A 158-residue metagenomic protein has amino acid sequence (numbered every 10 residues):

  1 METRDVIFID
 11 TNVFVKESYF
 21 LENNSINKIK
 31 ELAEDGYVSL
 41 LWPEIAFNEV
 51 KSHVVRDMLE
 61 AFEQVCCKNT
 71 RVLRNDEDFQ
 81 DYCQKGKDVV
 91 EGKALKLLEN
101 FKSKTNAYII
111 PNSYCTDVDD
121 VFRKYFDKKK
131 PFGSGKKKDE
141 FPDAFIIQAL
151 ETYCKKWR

Functional and structural regions predicted by a protein language model:
T3-W157: Active-site-proximal, substrate-binding regions of enzyme catalytic domains and RNA-binding/basic surfaces
